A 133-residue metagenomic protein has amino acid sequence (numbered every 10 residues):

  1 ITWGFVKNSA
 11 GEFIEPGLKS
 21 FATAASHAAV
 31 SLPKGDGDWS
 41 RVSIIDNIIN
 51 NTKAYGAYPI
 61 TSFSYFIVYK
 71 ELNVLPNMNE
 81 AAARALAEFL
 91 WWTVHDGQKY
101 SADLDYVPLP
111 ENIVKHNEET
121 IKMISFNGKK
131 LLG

Functional and structural regions predicted by a protein language model:
I1-D96, A102, Y106-G133: Flexible, solvent-exposed loop/hinge segments that line or gate ligand/substrate-binding clefts
